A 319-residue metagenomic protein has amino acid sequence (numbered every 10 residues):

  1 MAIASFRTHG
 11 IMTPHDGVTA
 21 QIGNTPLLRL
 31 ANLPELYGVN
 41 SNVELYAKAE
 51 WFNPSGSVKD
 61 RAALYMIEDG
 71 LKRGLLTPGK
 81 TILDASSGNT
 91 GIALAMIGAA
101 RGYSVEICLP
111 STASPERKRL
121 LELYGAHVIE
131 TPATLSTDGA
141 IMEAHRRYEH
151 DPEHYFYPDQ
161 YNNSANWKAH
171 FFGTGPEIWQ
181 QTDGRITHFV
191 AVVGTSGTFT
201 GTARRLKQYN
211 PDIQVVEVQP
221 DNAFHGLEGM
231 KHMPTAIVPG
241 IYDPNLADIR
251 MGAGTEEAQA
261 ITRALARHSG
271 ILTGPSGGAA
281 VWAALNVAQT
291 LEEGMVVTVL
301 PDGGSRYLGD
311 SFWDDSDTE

Functional and structural regions predicted by a protein language model:
M1-E319: PLP-dependent amino-acid enzyme catalytic core
